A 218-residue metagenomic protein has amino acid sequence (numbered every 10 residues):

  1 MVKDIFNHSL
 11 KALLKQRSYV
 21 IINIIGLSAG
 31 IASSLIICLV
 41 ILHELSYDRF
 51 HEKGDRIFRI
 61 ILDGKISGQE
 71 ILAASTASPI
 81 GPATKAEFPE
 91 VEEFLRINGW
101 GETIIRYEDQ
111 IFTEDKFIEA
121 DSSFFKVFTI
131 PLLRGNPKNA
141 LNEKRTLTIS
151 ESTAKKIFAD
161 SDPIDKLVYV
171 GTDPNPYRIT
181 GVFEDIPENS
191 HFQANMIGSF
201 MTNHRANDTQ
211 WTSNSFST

Functional and structural regions predicted by a protein language model:
M1-I31: N-terminal Sec/SRP start-transfer signal
S18, P89-E93, D162: Glycine-centered tight turns that cap/initiate beta-strands
A29-F58, G81: Alpha-helical transmembrane segments
L45-D63, P89, P131, S190-Q193 (+1 more regions): Membrane-proximal juxtamembrane linkers immediately C-terminal to transmembrane helices
F58-D63, A77-L133: Short amphipathic beta-strand/extended segments in non-transmembrane regions
G68-T76, Q110-D115, L141-R145, I186-M196 (+1 more regions): Solvent-exposed, non-transmembrane alpha-helical starts
D121-R134, L147-T218: Mid-to-C-terminal secondary-structure elements that act as membrane-proximal/extracytoplasmic interface segments
